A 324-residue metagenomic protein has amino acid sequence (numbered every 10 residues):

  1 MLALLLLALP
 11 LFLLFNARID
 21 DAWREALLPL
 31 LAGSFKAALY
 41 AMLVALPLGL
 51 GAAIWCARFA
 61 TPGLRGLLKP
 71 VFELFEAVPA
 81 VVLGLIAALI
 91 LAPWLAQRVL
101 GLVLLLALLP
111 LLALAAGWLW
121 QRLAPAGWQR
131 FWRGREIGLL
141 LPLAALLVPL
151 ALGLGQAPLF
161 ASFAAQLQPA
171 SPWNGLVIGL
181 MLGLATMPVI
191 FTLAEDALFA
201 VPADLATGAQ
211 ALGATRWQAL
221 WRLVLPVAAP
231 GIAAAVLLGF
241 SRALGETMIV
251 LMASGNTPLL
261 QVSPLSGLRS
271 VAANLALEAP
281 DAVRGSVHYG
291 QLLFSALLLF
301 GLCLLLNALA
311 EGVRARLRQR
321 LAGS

Functional and structural regions predicted by a protein language model:
M1-L43, F59, G63-G66, P70 (+4 more regions): N-terminal, non-cleaved signal-anchor transmembrane helix
E25, A165-Q166, V250-F300: Interhelical loop and adjacent transmembrane-helix boundary motif in polytopic membrane transport permeases
P47-I54, L184-L205, L244, M248 (+1 more regions): Membrane-embedded alpha-helices of multi-pass transport/permease systems
R58-G66, F199-D204, A214-W217, P230 (+2 more regions): Juxtamembrane helix-boundary/capping and inter-helix hinge elements in multi-pass membrane proteins
L95, G155, I232-G267, L277: Non-cytoplasmic
I190-E195, V201-P202, R216-M252: Transmembrane alpha-helices
